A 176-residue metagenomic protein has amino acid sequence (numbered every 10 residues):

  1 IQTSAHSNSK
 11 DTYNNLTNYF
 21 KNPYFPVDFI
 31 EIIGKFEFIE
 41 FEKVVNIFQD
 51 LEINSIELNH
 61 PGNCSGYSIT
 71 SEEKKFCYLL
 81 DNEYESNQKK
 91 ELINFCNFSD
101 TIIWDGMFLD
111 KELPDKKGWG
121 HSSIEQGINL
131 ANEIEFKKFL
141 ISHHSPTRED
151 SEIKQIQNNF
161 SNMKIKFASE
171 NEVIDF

Functional and structural regions predicted by a protein language model:
I1-C77, N87-I93, D150-F176: Binuclear metal-dependent hydrolase catalytic cores
L79-D81: DG-centered beta-turn motif at the end of beta-strands
E83-N171: Cap/insert and terminal regions of metallo-dependent hydrolase folds
